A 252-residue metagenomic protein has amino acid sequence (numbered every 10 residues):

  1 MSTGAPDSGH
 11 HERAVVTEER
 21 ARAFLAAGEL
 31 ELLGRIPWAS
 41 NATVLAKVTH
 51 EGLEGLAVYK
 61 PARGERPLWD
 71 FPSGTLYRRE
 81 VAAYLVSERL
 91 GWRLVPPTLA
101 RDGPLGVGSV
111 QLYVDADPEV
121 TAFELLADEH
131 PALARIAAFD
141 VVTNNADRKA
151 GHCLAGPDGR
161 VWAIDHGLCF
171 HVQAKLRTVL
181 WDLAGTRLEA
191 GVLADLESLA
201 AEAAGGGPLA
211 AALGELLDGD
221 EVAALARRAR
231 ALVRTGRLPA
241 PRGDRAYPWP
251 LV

Functional and structural regions predicted by a protein language model:
S2-A27: Juxta-kinase regulatory segment immediately upstream of eukaryotic protein kinase catalytic domains
P6, H10, D115-A137, R230-V252: Repeat-unit-sized solenoid/scaffold elements
P6, P67, P72, P96 (+2 more regions): Proline-rich intrinsically disordered, low-complexity coils
A21-L125, E129-A146, A150-G151, P157-H166 (+1 more regions): Conserved ATP-binding subdomain of kinase catalytic cores across diverse folds
G156-V252: C-terminal catalytic region of ATP-dependent kinase domains
